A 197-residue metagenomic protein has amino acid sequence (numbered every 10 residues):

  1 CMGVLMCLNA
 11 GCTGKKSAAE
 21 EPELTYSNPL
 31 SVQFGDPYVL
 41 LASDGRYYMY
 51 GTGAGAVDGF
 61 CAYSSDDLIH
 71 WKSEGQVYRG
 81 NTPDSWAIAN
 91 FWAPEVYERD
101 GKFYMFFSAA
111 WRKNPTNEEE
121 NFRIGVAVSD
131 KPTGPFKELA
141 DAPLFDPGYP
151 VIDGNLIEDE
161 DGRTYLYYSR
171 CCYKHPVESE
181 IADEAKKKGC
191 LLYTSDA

Functional and structural regions predicted by a protein language model:
C1-C7: Bacterial N-terminal signal peptides
A10-G11: C-terminal motif of bacterial Sec signal peptides marking the signal peptidase cleavage site
P29-V32, F145-P147: Surface loop/turn motifs at the tips and blade-to-blade linkers of beta-strand repeat domains
G35-A56, G75, W92-T116, E138-A140 (+1 more regions): Hydrophobic core segments of beta-strands in well-ordered, beta-rich domains
C61, I124-G125: A short loop-to-beta-strand structural motif that recurs across blades of beta-propeller domains
S65-S73, S129-L139: Asp-box/BNR beta-propeller loop motif
V77-W86, A142-D146: Surface-exposed loop and turn segments in beta-propeller and other repeat-based domains that flank or scaffold
Y193-A197: Conserved small/polar residues in nucleotide/adenosyl-binding loops
